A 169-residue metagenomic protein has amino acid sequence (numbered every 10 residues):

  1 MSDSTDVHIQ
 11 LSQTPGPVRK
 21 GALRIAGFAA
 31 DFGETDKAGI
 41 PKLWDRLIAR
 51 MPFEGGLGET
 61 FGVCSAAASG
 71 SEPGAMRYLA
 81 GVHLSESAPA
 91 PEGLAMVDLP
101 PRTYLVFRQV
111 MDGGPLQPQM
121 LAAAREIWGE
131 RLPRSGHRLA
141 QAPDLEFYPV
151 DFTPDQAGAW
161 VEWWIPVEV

Functional and structural regions predicted by a protein language model:
M1-V169: A solvent-exposed interaction/effector surface
